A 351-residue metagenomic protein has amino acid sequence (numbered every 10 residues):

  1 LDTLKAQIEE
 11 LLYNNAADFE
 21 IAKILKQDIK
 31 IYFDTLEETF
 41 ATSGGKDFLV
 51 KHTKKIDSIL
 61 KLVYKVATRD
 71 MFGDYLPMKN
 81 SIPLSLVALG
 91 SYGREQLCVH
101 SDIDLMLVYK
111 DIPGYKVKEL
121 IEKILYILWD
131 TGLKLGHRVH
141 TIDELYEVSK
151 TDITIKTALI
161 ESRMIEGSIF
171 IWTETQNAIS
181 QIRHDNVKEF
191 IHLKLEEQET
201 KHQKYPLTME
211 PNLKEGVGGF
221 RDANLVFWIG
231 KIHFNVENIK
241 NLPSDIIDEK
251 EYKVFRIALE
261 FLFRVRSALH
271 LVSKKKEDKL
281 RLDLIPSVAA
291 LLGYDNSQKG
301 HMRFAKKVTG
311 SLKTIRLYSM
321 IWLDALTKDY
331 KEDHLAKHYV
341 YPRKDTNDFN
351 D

Functional and structural regions predicted by a protein language model:
L1-D351: A nucleotide- and high-energy phosphate-metabolite-utilizing enzyme signature
